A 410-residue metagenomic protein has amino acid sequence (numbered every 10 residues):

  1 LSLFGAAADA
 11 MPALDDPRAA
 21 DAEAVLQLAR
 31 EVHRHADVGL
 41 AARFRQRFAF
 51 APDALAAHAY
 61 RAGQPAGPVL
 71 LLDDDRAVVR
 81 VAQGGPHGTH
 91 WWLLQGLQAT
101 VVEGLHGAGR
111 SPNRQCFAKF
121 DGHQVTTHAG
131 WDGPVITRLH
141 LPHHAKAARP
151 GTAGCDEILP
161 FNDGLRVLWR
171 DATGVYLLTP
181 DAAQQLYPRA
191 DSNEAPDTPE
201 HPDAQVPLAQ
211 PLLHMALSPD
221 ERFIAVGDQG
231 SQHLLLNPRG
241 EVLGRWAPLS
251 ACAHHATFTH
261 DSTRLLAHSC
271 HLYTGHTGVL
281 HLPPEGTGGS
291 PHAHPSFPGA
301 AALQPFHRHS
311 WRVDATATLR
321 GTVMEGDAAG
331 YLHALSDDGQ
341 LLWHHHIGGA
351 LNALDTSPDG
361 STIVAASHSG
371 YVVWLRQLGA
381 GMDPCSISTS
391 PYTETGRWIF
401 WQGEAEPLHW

Functional and structural regions predicted by a protein language model:
L1-L97, Y187-P202, G396-W410: Intrinsically disordered, low-complexity acidic/Ser/Thr/Pro-rich linker and tail segments in large eukaryotic scaffolds
L55-Y60, L97-E103, V135-L139, H143-R149 (+5 more regions): A short beta-strand motif characteristic of beta-propeller blades
R61-L70, V101-Q115, H143-L159, A209-A216 (+4 more regions): Repeated scaffold domains used in trafficking and secretory/extracellular systems, primarily beta-propellers
D74-R76, N113-R114, D163-G164, D220-E221 (+3 more regions): Conserved loop/turn motif of beta-propeller repeat scaffolds
A77, F117, R166-V167, I224 (+3 more regions): Hydrophobic beta-strand positions that form the internal "hydrophobic ladder" of WD40/Gbeta-like beta-propeller blades
G85-W92, H123-H128, T173-P180, S231-L235 (+3 more regions): Structural motif
L94-L97, G130-D132, P180-A182, N237-E241 (+3 more regions): Short loop/turn segments that connect beta-strands within beta-propeller blades
D355-W410: Blade-level signature of beta-propeller repeat domains, shared across WD40, Kelch, NHL, RCC1 and BNR/Asp-box propellers
